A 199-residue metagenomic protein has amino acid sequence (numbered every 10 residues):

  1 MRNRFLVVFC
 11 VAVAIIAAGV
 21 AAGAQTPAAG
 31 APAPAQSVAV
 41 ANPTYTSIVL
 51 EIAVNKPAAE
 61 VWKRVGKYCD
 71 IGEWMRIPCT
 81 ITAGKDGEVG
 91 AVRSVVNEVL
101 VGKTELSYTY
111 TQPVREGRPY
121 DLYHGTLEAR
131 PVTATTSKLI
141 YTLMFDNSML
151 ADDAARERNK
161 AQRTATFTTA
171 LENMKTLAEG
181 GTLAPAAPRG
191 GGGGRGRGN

Functional and structural regions predicted by a protein language model:
M1-R4: Positively charged n-region of N-terminal signal peptides that target proteins for export
V8-A18: Bacterial N-terminal signal peptides
A24-K85: Hydrophobic ligand-binding cavity/cleft-lining segments
A24-P32, P185-N199: Disordered, low-complexity segments in secreted/periplasmic proteins that are enriched in proline
A53, C69-H124, K138-I140, N173-G181 (+1 more regions): Glycine-rich portal/gate segments that line the openings of hydrophobic small-molecule binding cavities
A59-C69, A165-E172, T176: Solvent-exposed, polar/charged alpha-helical surfaces in well-ordered, non-transmembrane soluble domains, broadly
R115-T169, M174: Beta-strand/loop substructures that line and gate deep hydrophobic ligand-binding cavities in soluble
